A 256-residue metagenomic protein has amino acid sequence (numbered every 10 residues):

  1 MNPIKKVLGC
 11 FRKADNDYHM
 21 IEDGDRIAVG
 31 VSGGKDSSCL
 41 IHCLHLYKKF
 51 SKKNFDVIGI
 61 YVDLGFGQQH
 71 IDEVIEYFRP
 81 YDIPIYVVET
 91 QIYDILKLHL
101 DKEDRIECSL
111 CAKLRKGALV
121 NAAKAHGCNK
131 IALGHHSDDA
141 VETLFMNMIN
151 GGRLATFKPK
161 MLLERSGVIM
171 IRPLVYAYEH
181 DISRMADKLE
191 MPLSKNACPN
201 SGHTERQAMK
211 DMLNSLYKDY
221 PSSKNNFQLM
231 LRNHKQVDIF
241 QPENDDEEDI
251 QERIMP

Functional and structural regions predicted by a protein language model:
M1-E142, N150, H180-K188, R253-I254: ATP-dependent adenylation/nucleotidyltransferase module used to activate substrates
P3, V7, H70, Y178 (+2 more regions): Alpha-helical structural motif
V57, R115, D138-K218: Catalytic subdomain that performs nucleotidyl-dependent activation
F66, I92-D94, M161, A177 (+2 more regions): Residue-level detector of flexible, active-site-proximal loop/helix-junction positions within diverse enzyme catalytic
H70, D104, F145, I149 (+4 more regions): Alpha-helix boundary/capping detector
M191-P256: The feature marks non-catalytic terminal segments
